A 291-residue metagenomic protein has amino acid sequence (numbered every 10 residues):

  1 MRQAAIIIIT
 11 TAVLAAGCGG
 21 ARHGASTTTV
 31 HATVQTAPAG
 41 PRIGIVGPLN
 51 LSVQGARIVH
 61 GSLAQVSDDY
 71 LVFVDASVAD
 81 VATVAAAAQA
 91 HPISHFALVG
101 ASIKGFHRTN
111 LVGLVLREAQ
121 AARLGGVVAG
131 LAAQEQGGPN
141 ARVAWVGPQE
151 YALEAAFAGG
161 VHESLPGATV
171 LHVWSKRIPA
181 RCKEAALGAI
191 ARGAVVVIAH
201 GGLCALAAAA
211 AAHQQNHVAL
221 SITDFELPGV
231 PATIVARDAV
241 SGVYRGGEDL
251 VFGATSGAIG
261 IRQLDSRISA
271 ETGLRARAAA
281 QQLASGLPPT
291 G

Functional and structural regions predicted by a protein language model:
C18-R22: Bacterial signal peptide processing site
P48-I93: N-terminal carbohydrate-binding/catalytic regions of secreted carbohydrate-active enzymes
V53, V59-H60, Y151-G193, I198: Extracellular/periplasmic Venus flytrap/periplasmic-binding protein
D69-V78, H95-V99, G193-G202, L220-F225: Periplasmic-binding protein-like
I93-V115: Flexible loop/hinge segments that line or gate small-molecule binding clefts
L114-P139, L227-V243: Hydrophobic alpha-helical segments within soluble ligand-binding/sensing domains
R123-L165, H172, E248-I268: An alpha-beta-alpha
A239-G291: Hinge/cleft segment of the Venus flytrap/periplasmic-binding protein
